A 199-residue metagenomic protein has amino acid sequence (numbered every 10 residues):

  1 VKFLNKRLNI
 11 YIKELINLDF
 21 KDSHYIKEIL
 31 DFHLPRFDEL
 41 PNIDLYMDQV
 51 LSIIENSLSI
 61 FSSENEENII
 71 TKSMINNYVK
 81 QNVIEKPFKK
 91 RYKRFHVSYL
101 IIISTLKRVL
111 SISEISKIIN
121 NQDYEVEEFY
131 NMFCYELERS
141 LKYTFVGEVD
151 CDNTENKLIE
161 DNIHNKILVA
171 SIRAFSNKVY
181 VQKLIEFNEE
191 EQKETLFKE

Functional and structural regions predicted by a protein language model:
K2-I10, F20, D44, V109 (+4 more regions): Low-complexity, intrinsically disordered regions enriched in charged/polar residues
F3-Q122: Basic helix-turn-helix/winged-helix DNA-binding cores and closely related short helical interaction motifs
I118-E199: Intrinsically disordered, low-complexity, charge-dense segments enriched in Lys/Arg and Glu/Asp interspersed
